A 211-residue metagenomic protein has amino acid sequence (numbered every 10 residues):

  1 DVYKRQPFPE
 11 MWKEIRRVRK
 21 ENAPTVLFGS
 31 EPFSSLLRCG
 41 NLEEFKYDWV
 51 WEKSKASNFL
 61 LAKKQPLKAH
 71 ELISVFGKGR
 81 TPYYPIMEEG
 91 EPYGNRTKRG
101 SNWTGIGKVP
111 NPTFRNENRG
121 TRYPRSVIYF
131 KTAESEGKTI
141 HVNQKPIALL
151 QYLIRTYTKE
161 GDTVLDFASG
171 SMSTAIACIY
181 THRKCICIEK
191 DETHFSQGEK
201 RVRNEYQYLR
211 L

Functional and structural regions predicted by a protein language model:
D1-F195: Core catalytic lobe of class I
G198-E199: Conserved SAM-binding loop
V202: Conserved hydrophobic residues forming the short capping helix/wall of the S-adenosyl-L-methionine
E205-L211: S-adenosyl-L-methionine
